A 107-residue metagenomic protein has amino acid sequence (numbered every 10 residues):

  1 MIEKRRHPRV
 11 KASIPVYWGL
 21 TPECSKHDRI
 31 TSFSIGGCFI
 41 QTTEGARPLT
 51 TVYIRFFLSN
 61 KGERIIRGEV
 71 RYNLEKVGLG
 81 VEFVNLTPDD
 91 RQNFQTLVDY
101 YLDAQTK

Functional and structural regions predicted by a protein language model:
M1-F33, Q95, D99-K107: N-terminal helix initiation/capping motif
A12-P48, Y53, G78-G80: Short strand-loop-strand
D28-R29, I66-R71: Short beta-strand-centered aromatic/proline hotspots
F57-K61: Short, charged beta-turn/beta-strand-edge "cap" motif at the junction between a beta-strand and an adjacent loop
N73-Y101: C-terminal structural segments of small proteins and small subunits
